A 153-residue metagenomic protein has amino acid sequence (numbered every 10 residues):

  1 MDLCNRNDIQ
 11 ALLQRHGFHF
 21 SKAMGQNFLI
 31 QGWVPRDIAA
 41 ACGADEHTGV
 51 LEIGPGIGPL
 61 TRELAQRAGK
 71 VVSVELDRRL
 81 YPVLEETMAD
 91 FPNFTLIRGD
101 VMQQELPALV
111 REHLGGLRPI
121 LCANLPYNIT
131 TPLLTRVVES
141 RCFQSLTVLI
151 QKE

Functional and structural regions predicted by a protein language model:
M1-E153: Catalytic cores of RNA-modifying enzymes
